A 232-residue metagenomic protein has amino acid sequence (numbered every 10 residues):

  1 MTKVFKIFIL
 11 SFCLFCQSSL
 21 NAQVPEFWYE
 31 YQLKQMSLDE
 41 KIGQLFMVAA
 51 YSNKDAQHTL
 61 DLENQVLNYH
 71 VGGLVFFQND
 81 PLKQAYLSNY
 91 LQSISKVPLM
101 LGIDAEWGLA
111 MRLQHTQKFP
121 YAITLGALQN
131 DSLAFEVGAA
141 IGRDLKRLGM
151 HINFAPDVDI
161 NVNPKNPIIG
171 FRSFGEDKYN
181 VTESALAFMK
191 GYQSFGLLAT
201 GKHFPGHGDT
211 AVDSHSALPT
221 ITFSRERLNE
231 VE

Functional and structural regions predicted by a protein language model:
M1-V24: Bacterial Sec-dependent N-terminal signal peptides
V24-K54, H58: Mature N-terminal segment immediately following signal peptide/propeptide cleavage in secreted/periplasmic
I42-G43, V71, S95-P98, S194-L197: Short coil/turn connectors at secondary-structure junctions
Y51-T59, E63-V181, H203, G208-S224: Enzymes and membrane/adaptor proteins characterized by extended Gly/Ser/Thr/Asp/Glu-rich, aromatic-dotted
G191-G201, S214, R227-V231: Phosphate/pyrophosphate-binding betaalpha-module
